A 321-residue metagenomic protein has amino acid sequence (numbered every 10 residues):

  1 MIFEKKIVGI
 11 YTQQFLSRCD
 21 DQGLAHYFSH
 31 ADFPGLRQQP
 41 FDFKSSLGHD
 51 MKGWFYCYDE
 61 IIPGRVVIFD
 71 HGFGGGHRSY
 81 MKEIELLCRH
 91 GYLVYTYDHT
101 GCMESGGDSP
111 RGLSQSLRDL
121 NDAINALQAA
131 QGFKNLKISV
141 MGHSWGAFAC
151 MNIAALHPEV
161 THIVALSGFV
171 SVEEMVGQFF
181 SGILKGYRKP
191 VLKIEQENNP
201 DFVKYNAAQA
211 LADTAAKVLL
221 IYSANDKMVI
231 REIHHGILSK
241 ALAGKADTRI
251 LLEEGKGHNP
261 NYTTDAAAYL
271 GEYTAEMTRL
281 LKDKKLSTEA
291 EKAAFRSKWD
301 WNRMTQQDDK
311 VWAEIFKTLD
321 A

Functional and structural regions predicted by a protein language model:
M1-K44, K52-W54, M277-R296: An N-terminal hydrophobic leader/cap segment in hydrolases
F73-L86, H99, E232: The serine-hydrolase catalytic nucleophile loop
I84-G106: Conserved alpha/beta-hydrolase
P110-Q131: Alpha/beta-hydrolase active-site loop
N152-P200: Hydrolase active-site cap/lid region
T214, L220-D226: Short beta-strand/loop motif that positions the catalytic acidic residue of the alpha/beta-hydrolase fold
I230-K240, D265: Short alpha-helix in the alpha/beta-hydrolase fold that links the catalytic acid
A246-A321: C-terminal catalytic histidine-bearing segment of alpha/beta-hydrolase fold enzymes
